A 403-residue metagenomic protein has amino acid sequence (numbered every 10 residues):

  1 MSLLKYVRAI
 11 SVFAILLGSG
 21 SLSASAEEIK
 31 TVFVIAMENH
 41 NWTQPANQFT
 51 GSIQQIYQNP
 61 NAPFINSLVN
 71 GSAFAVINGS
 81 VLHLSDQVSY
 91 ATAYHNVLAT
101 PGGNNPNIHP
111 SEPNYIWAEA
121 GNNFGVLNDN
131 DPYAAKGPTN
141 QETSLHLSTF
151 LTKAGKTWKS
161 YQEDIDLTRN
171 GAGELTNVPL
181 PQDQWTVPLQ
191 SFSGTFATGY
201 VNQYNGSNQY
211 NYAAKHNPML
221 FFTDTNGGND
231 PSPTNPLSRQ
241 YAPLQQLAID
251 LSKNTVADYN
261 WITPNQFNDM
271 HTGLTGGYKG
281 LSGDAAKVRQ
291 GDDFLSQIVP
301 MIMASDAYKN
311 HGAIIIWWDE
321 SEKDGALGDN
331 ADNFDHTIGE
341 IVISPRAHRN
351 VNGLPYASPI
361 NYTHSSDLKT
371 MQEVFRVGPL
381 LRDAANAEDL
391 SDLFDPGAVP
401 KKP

Functional and structural regions predicted by a protein language model:
M1-I10: Bacterial N-terminal signal peptides that target proteins for export
A9-S19: Bacterial N-terminal signal peptides
S25-P403: N-terminal pro-sequences and low-complexity stem/linker regions of secreted or lumenal proteins
